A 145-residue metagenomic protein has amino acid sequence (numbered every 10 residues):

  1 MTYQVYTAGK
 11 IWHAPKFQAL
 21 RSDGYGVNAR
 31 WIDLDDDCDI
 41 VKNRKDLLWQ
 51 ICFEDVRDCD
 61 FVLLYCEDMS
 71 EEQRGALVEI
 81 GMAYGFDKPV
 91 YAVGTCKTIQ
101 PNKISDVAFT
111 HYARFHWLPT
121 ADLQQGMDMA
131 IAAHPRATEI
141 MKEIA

Functional and structural regions predicted by a protein language model:
M1-A145: Conserved catalytic or regulatory cores that recognize and/or transform ribose-phosphate-containing ligands
